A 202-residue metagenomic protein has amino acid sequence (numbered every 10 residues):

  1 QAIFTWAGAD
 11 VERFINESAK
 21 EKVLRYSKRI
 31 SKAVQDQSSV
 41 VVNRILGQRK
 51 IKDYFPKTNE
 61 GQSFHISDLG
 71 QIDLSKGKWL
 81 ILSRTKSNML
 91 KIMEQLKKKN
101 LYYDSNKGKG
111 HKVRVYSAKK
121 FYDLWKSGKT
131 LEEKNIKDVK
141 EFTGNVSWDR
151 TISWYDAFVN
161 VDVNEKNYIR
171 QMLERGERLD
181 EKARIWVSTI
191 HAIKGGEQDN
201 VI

Functional and structural regions predicted by a protein language model:
Q1-E60, K76, L80-K98, D104-V113 (+2 more regions): Conserved helicase motor core of SF1/SF2 NTP-dependent helicases
N59-G70: Short acidic-hydrophobic, aromatic-tinged amphipathic segments that line or gate anion-handling sites
L69-I190, K194: Conserved helicase/translocase motor-coupling segment
